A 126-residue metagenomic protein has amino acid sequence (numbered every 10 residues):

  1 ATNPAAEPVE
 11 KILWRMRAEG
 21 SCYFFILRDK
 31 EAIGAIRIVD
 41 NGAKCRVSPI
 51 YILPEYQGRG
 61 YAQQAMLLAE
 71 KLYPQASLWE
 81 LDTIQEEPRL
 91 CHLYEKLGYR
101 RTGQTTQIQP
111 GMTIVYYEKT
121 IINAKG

Functional and structural regions predicted by a protein language model:
A1-I12: Conserved GNAT-fold acetyl-CoA-binding loop/helix
L13-G20: Short loop/turn motifs at secondary-structure junctions and domain boundaries
Y23-F25, E31-V39, R46-Y51: Conserved beta-strand in the GNAT
F25, I50-Q57, T83-Q85: A short, internal acetyl-CoA/4′-phosphopantetheine-binding micro-motif in the GNAT/acyltransferase core
P49-I52, G58-K71, H92-K96: Conserved acetyl-CoA-binding loop-helix of GNAT-fold acetyltransferases
M66, L72-I84: Conserved GNAT acetyl-CoA-binding A-motif
E80-Q85, C91, E95-Y116: Conserved catalytic-core motifs of GNAT/GCN5-like acyltransferases
